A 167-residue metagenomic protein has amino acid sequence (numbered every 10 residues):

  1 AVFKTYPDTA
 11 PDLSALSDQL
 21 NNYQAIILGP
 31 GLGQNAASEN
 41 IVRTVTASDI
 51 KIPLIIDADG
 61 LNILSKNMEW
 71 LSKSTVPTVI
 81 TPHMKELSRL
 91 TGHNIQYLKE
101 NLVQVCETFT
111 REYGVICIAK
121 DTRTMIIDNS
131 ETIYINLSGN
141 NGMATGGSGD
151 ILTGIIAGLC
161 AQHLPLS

Functional and structural regions predicted by a protein language model:
A1-S138: Glycine-rich phosphate/dinucleotide-binding loop and adjoining beta-alpha-beta core of small-molecule
R89, T145-S167: Short, small-residue alpha-helix embedded
N140-M143: A short glycine/serine-rich beta->alpha loop
